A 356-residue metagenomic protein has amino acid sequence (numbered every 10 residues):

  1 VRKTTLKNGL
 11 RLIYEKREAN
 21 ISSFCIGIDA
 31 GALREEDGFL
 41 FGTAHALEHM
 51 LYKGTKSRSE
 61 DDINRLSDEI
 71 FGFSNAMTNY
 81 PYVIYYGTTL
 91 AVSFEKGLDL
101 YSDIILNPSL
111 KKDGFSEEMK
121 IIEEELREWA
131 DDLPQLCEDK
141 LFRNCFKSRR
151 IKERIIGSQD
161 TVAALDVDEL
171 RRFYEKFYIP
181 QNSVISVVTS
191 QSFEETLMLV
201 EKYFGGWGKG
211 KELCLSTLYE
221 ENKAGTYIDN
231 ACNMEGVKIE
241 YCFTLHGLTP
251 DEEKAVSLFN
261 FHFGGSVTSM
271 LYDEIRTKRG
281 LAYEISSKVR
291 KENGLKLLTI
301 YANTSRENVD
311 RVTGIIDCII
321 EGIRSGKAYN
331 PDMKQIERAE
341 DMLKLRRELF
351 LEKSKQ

Functional and structural regions predicted by a protein language model:
V1-D62, R171-E274, T313: His/Glu-rich zincin catalytic helix
E60-E212, Y219, L245-G247, A255 (+1 more regions): Charge-rich, well-structured scaffold segments of protease-associated domains
